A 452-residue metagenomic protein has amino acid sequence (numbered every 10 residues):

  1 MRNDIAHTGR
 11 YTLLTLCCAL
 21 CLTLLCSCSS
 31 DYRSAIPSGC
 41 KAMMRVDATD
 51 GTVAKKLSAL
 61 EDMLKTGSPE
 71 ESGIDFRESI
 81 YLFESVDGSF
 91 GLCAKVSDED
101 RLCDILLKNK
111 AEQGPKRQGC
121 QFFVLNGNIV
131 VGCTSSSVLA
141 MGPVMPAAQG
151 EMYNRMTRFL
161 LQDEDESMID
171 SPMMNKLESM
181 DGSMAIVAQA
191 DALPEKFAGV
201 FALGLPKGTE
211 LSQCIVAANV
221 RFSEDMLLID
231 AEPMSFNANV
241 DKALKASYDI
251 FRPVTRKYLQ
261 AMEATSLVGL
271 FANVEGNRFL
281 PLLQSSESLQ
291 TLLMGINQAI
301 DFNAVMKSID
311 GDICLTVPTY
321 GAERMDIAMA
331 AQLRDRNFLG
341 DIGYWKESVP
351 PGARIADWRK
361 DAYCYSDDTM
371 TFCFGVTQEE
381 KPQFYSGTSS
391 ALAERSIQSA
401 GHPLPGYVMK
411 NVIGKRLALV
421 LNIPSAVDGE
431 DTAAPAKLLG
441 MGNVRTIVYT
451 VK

Functional and structural regions predicted by a protein language model:
R2-C17: Bacterial N-terminal signal peptides that target proteins for export
L24-S27: C-terminal motif of bacterial Sec signal peptides marking the signal peptidase cleavage site
S29-S34: Bacterial lipoprotein signal-peptidase II cleavage site
C40-V46, F90-A94, M180-A188, G199 (+12 more regions): One face of beta-strands
M44, S72-P172, G311-M409: Single conserved position on a long alpha-helix in the C-terminal lobe of the eukaryotic protein kinase
V46-E84: Post-signal-peptide N-terminal segment of Sec-exported extracytoplasmic proteins
D163-G269, K410-K452: Leucine-rich, highly hydrophobic segment in Treponema pallidum outer-membrane-associated proteins
A264-P350: Long, K/E/R/D-enriched contiguous segments that form extended
